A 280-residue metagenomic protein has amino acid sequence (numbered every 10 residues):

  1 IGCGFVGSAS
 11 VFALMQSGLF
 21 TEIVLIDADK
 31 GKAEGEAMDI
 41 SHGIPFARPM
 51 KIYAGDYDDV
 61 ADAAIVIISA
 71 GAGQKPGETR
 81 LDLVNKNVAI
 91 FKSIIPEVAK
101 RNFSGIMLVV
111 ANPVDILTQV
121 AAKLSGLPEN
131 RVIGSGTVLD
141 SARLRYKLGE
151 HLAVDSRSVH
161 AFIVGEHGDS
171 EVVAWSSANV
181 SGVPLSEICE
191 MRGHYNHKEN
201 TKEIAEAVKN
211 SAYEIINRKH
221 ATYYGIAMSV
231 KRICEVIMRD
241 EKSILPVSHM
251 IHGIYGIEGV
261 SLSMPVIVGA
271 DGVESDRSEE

Functional and structural regions predicted by a protein language model:
C3-G4: Glycine-rich Rossmann-fold phosphate-binding loop(s) that bind the pyrophosphate of adenine dinucleotide cofactors
G7-S8: N-terminal Rossmann-fold NAD(P) dinucleotide-binding loop
E22, I26-A64, E78: Conserved N-terminal Rossmann-fold NAD(P) cofactor-binding segment
I67-I68, N179, L262-D271, S275: Short beta-strand elements
A70-A72: Conserved NAD(P)H cofactor-binding loop of Rossmann-fold oxidoreductase domains
T79-R145: Rossmann-like NAD(P)(H) cofactor-binding subdomain of soluble oxidoreductases
Y146-I257, M264-V266: Mobile gating loops/cap/lid regions near enzyme active sites that modulate substrate access
E279-E280: Conserved small/polar residues in nucleotide/adenosyl-binding loops
